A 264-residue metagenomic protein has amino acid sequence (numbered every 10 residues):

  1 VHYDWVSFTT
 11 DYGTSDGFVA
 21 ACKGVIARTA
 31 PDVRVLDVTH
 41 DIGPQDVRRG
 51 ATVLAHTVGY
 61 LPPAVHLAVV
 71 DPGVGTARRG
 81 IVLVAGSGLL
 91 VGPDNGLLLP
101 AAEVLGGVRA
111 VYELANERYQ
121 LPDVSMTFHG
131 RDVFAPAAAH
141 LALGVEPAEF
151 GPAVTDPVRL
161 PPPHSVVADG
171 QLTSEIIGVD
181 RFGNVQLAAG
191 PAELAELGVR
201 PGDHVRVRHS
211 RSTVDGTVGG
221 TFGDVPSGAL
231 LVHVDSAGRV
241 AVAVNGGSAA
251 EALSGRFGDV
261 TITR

Functional and structural regions predicted by a protein language model:
V1-T10, G17-V70: Alpha/propeptide regions of enzymes that mature by internal proteolysis
D4-S7, V33-L36, A64-L67, G80-V82 (+9 more regions): Structural motif
W5, T29-D32, R49, Y60-V70 (+1 more regions): Active-site histidine-anchored catalytic micro-motif
Y12-S15, G73-G75, F182-N184, G247-A249: Short acidic, Gly/Ser-rich segments with clustered Asp/Glu that frequently serve as metal-coordination loops in enzyme
G17, A21, A30, Q45 (+5 more regions): Conserved active-site and cofactor/substrate-binding residues in soluble primary-metabolism enzymes
G107, L121-R200: Anionic-ligand-binding alpha/beta catalytic cores of soluble enzymes and soluble regulatory domains that recognize
A188-S254: A conserved acidic, glycine/proline-rich C-terminal tail/linker
F257-R264: Surface-exposed interaction regions enriched in Ser/Thr/Asp/Glu that occur as long low-complexity tracts or repetitive
